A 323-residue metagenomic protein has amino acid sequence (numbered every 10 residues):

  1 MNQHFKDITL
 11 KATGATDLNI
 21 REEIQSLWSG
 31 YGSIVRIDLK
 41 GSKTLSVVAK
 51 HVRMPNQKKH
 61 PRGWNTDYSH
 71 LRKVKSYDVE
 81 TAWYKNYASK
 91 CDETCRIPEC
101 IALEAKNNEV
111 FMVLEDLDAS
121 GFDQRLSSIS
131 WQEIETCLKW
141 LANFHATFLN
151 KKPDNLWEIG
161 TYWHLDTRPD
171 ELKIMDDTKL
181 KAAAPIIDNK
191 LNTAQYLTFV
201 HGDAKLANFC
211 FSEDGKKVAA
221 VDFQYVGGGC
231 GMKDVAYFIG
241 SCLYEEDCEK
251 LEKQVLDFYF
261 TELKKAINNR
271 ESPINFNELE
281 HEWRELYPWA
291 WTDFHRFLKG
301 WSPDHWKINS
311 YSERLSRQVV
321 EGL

Functional and structural regions predicted by a protein language model:
M1-F5, S76-E80, L251-V255: Phosphate/oxyanion-binding active-site loops and adjacent basic polyanion-contact surfaces
M1-I24: Juxta-kinase regulatory segment immediately upstream of eukaryotic protein kinase catalytic domains
Q25, G30-S33, K40-G160: Conserved ATP-binding subdomain of kinase catalytic cores across diverse folds
S33-K43, V48, I187-K233: Active-site acidic catalytic loop and adjacent metal/ATP-binding pocket of ATP-dependent phosphoryl transfer enzymes
S69, A82, G228-N269, W289-N309: Active-site activation/catalytic loop segments of kinase-like enzymes and analogous catalytic loops in related
P98-A102, F209, I274-E282: A short glycine-rich, hydrophobically flanked beta-strand micro-motif that places a catalytic Asp/Glu for divalent metal
S120-H201, C210-E213, K307: ATP-dependent phospho-/nucleotidyl transfer catalytic cores
E271-L323: Helical subdomain adjoining the active site within ATP-dependent kinase catalytic cores
